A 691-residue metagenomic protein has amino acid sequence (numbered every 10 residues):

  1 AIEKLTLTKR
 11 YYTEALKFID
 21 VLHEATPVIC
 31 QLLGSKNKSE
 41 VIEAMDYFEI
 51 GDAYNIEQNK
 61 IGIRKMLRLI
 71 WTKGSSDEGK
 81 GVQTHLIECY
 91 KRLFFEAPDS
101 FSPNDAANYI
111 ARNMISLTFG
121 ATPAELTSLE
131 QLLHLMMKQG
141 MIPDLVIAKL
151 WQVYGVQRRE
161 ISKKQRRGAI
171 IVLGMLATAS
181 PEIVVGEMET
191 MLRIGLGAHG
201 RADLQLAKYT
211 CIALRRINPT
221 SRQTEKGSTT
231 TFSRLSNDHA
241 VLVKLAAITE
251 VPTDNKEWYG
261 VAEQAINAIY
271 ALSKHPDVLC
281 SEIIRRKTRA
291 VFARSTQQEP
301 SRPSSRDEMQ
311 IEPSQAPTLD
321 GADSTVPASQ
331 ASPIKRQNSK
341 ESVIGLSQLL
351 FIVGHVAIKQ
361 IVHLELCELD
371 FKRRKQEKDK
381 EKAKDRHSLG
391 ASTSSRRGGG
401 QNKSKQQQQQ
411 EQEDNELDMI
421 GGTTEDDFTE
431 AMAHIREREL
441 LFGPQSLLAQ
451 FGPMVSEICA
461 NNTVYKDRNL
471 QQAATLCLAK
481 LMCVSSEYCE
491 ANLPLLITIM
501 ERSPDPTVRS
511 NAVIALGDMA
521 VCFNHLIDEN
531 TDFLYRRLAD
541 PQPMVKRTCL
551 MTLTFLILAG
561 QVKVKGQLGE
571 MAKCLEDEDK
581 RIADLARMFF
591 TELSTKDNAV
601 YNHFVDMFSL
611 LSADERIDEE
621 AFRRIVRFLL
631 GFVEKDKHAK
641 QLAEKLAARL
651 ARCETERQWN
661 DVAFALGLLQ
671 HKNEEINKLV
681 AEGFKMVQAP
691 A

Functional and structural regions predicted by a protein language model:
A1-A691: Extended alpha-solenoid helical-repeat scaffolds
